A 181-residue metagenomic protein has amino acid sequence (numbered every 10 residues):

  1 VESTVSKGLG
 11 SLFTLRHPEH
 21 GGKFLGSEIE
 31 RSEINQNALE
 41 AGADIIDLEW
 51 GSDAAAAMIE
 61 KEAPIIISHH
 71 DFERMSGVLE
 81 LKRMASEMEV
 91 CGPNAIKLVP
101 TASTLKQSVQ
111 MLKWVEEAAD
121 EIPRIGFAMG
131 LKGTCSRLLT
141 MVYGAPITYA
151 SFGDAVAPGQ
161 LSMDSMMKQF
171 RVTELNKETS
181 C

Functional and structural regions predicted by a protein language model:
V1-A41: N-terminal active-site wall of soluble small-molecule enzyme domains
V1-K7, E49-A63, S76-L79, S103-E117 (+1 more regions): Active-site-adjacent beta->alpha loops and helix N-cap segments on the catalytic face of soluble alpha/beta enzymes
S6-G22, K61-D71, D120-G126: Short beta-strand/loop segments at the ligand-binding rim of alpha/beta enzyme cores
G8, E40-D44, I59-I67, V90-A95 (+2 more regions): Glycine-enriched alpha-helix->loop->beta-strand junction motifs that scaffold or abut catalytic
T14, N35-N37, A41-A55, I66-G77 (+2 more regions): Catalytic beta/alpha-barrel core
S27-N37, S76-E87: Short, acidic/polar
E28-S32, I65, M84-A85, W114-E116 (+1 more regions): Short, hinge-like loop/turn segments at secondary-structure boundaries
K106, Q110-C181: C-terminal alpha-helical cap/extension of soluble enzyme domains
